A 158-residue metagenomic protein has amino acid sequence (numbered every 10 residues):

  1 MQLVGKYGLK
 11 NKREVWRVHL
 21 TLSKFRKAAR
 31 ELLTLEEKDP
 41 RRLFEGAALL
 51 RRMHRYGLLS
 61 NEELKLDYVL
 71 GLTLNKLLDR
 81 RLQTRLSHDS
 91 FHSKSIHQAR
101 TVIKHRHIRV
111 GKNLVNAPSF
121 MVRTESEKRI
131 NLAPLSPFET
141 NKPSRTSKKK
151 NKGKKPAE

Functional and structural regions predicted by a protein language model:
M1-H92, H97, V102, R109 (+1 more regions): Ferredoxin-like alpha/beta domains used as RNA- or RNAP-binding modules
